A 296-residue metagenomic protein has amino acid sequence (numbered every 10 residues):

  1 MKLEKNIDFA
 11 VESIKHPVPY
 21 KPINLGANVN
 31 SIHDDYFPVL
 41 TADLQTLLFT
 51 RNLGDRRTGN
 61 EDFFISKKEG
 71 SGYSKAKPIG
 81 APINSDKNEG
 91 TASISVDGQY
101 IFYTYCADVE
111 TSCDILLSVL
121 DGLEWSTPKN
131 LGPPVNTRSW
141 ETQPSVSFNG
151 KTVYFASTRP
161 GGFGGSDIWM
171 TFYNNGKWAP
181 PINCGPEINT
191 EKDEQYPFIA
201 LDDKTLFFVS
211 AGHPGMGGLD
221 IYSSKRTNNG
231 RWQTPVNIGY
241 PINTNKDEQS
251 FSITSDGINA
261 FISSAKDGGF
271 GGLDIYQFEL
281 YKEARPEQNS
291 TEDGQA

Functional and structural regions predicted by a protein language model:
M1-A296: Short, conserved micro-motifs composed of acidic
